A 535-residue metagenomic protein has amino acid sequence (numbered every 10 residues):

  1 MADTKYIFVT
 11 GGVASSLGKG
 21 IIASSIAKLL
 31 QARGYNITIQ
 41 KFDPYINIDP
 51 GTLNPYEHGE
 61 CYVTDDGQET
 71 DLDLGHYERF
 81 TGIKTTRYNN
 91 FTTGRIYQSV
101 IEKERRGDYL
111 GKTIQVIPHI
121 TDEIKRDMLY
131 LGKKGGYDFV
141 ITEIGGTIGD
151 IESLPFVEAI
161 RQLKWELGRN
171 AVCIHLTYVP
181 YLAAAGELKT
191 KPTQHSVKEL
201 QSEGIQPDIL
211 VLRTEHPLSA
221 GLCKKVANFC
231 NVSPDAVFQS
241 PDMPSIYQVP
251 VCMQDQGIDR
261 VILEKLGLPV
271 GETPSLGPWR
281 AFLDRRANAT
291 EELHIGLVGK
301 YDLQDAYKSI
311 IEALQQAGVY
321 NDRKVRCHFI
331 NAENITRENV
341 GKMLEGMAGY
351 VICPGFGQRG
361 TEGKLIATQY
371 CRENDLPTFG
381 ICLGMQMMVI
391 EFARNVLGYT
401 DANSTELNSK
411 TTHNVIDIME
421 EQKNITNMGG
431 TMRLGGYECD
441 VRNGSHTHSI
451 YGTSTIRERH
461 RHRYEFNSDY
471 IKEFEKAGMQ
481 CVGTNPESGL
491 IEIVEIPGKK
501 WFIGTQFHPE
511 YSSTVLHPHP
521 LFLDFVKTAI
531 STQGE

Functional and structural regions predicted by a protein language model:
M1-R323, E333-G349, F356-G357, K364-Y370 (+3 more regions): Flexible phosphate-sensing "switch/lid" loops adjacent to ATP/NTP-binding sites across phosphate-transfer
L17-G20, S24-K28, A32, M343-E438 (+2 more regions): Cysteine-nucleophile active-site neighborhood
D73-I83, K300, V319, I390-E492 (+1 more regions): Pocket-forming structural segment of enzyme catalytic cores
A236-D242, H328, T484-E487: Beta-strand->loop->alpha-helix junctions that form or flank phosphate-binding loops in nucleotide-handling enzymes
R463, F507-T514: Glycine-rich phosphate/pyrophosphate-binding beta-alpha loops
V494-K499: Active-site beta-strand termini and strand-to-loop segments that position acidic
Q506, H519-P520: C-terminal intrinsically disordered, low-complexity extensions immediately downstream of enzyme catalytic cores
